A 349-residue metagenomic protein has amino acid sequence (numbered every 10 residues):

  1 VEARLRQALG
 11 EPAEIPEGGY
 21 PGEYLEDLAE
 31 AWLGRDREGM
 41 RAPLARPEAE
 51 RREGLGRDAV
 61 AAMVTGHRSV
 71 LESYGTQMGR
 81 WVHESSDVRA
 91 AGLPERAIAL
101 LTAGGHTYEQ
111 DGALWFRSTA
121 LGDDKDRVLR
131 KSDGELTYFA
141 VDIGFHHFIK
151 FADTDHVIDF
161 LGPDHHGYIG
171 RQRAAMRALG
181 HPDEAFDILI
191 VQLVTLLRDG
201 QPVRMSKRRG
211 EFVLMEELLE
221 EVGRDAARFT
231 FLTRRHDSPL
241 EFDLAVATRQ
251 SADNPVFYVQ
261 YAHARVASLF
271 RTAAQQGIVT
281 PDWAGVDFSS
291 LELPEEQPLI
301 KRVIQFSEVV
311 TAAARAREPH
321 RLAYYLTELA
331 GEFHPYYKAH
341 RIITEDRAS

Functional and structural regions predicted by a protein language model:
V1-S349: Non-catalytic interaction-recognition regions
